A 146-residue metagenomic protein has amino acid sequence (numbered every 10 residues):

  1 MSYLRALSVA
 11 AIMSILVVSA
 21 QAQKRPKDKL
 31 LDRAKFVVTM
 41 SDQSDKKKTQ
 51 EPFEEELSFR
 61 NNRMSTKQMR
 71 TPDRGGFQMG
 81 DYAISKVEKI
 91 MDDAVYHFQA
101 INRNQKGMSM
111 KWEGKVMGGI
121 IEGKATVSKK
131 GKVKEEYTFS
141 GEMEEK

Functional and structural regions predicted by a protein language model:
M1-S8: Bacterial N-terminal signal peptides that target proteins for export
S8-L16: Bacterial N-terminal signal peptides
V18-A22: Sec/Tat signal peptide C-region and signal peptidase I cleavage site
Q23-V116, E122-K146: Central antiparallel beta-sheet cores of small beta-barrel/beta-sandwich binding domains
